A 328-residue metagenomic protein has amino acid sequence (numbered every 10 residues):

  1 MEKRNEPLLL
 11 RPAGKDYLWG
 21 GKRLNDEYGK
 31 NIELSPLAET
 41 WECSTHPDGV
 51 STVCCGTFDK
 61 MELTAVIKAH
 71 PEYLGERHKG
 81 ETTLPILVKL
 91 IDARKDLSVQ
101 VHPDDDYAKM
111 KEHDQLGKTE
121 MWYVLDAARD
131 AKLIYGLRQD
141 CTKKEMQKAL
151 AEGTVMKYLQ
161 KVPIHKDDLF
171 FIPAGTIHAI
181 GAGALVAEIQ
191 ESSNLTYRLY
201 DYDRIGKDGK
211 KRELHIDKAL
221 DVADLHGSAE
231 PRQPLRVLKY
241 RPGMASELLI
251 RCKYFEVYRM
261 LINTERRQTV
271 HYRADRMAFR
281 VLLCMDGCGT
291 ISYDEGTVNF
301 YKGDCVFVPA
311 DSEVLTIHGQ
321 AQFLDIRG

Functional and structural regions predicted by a protein language model:
M1-C141, D201-L235, V257: Transition-metal
T83, I91-D96, A127-D130, T176-T196 (+3 more regions): Ligand-binding loop in jelly-roll beta-barrel domains
V88, L97, D114, E120-Y123 (+5 more regions): His/acidic/aromatic-lined binding-pocket segments of jelly-roll/cupin-type domains and related regulatory beta-sandwich
D104, P173-G175, G183, N263-Q268 (+5 more regions): Tight coil/turn sites that cap or link beta-strands
C141-F171: Active-site glycine-rich loop that binds ribose-phosphate moieties when present
Y158, L169-F171, I177-P231: An exposed, glycine/acidic-rich loop-and-rim segment of catalytic or binding clefts
L159-F171, Y293-S312: Short acidic-glycine-tyrosine-enriched beta hairpin
Q233-V298: Acidic/His-leaning functional-site neighborhoods
